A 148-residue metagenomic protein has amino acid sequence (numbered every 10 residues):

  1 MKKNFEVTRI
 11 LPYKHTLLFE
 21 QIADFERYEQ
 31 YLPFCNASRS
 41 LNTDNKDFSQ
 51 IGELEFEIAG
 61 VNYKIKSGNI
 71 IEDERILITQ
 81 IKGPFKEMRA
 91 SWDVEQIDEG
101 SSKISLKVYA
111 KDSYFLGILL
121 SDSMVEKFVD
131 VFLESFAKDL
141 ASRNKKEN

Functional and structural regions predicted by a protein language model:
M1-D47: Hydrophobic ligand-binding cavity/cleft-lining segments
K2-I10, S49-I51, K64, E87-R89 (+1 more regions): Intrinsic-disorder/low-complexity, polar/charged segments enriched in Ser/Thr/Lys/Arg/Asp/Glu/Gln
N4-F5, N36-R39, I51, R75-I78 (+1 more regions): Short structured motifs
T16-E20, E99, E134, K138 (+1 more regions): Replace "anionic and nucleotidyl ligands
L18-I22, Y28, G52, N69 (+2 more regions): Hydrophobic pocket/interface hotspot
N42-K64: Short N-terminal secondary-structure initiator segments
E57-S101, Y109: Hydrophobic-ligand binding "helix-grip"
Y109-N148: A conserved amphipathic terminal alpha-helix motif
